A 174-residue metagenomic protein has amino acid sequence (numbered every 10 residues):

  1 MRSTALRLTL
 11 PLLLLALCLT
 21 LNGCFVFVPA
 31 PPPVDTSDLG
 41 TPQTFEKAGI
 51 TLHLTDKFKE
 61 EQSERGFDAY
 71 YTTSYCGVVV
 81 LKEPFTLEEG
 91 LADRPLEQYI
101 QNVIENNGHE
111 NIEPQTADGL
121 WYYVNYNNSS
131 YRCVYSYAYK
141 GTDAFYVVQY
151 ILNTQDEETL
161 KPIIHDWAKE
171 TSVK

Functional and structural regions predicted by a protein language model:
M1-L10: Bacterial N-terminal signal peptides that target proteins for export
T20-G23: C-terminal motif of bacterial Sec signal peptides marking the signal peptidase cleavage site
F25-V28: Bacterial signal peptide processing site
P33-H53: Post-signal peptide N-terminal segment of mature Sec-exported envelope proteins
S37-T44, R65-F67, Q115-V124: Short, hydrophobic/aromatic-rich segments at coil-to-beta transitions
A48-R94, N125-N127: Secretory pathway targeting signatures of secreted, lumenal, and periplasmic proteins
F58, V147-K174: Surface-exposed amphipathic alpha-helical segments
I100-D143: Signature of long, low-cysteine stretches enriched in small and polar/charged residues
